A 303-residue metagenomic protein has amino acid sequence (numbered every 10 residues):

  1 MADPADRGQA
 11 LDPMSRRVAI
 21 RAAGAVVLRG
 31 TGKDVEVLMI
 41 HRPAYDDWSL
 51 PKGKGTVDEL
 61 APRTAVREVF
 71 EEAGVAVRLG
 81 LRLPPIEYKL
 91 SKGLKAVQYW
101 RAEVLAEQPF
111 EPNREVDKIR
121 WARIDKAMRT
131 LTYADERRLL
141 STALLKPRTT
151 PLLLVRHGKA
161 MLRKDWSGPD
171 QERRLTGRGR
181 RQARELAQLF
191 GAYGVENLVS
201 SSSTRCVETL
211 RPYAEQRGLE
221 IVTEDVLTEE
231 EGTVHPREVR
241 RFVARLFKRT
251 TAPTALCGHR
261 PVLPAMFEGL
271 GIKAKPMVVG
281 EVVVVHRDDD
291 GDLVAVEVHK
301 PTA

Functional and structural regions predicted by a protein language model:
D6-V37, P151-L153: Conserved N-terminal beta-strand and adjoining loop/helix that marks the start of the Nudix/MutT-like hydrolase domain
V27, H41, Y99-E103, W121 (+1 more regions): Short, well-ordered beta-strand micro-motif
K33-A76, W166-R173, R178: Conserved Nudix-box catalytic region and its N-terminal flanking loop in Nudix hydrolases and closely related
G53, R63-T64, T149-V234, P264 (+1 more regions): Active-site-proximal alpha-helix that buttresses catalytic centers in soluble enzyme cores
V75-P85, L219-E224: A short coil-to-beta-strand element that immediately follows conserved catalytic motifs
I86-P109, R120: Active-site-adjacent beta-strand/loop module that shapes the phosphate/pyrophosphate-binding cleft
Y99, P109-L145: NUDIX/MutT-family hydrolases
R240-V294: Active-site-adjacent alpha-helix immediately C-terminal to a catalytic or transition-state-stabilizing loop
